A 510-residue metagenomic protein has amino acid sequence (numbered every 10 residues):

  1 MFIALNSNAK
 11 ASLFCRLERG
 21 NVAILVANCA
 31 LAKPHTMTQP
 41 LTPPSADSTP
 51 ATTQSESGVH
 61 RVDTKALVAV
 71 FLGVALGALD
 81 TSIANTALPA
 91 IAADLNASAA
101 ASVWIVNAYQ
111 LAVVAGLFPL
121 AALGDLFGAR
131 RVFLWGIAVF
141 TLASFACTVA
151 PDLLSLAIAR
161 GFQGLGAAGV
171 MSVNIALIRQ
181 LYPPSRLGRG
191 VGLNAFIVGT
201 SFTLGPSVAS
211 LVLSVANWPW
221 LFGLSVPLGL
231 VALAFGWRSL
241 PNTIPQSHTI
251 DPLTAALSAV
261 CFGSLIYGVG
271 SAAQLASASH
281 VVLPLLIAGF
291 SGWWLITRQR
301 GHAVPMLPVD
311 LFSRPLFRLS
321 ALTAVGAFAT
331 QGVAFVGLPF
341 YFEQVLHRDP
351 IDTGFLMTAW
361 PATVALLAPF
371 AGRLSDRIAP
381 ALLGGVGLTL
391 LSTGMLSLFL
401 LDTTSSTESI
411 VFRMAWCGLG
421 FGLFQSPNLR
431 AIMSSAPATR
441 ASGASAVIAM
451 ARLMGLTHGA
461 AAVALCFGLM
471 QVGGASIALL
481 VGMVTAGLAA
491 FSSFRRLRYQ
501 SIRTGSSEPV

Functional and structural regions predicted by a protein language model:
N8, I24-V62, R496-V510: Intrinsic disorder in cytosolic terminal tails and internal cytosolic loops of multi-pass membrane transporters
N8, S12-F14: Intrinsically disordered, low-complexity segments enriched in serine/proline and basic residues
T38-W237, L367, A371, R377-I378 (+5 more regions): Transmembrane-helix bundle of Major Facilitator Superfamily
D63-T86, A99, N174, A216 (+7 more regions): 12-transmembrane solute porter fold
L153, I244-S247, A272-S277, T404: Membrane-interface helix caps and helix-loop-helix hairpins in membrane proteins
P227-T243, C261-S271, I287-G301, A489-L497: C-terminal membrane-cytosol helix-exit motif in multi-pass small-molecule transporters
D251-S258: Select subsegments of transmembrane alpha-helices in polytopic membrane proteins, especially boundary-proximal
